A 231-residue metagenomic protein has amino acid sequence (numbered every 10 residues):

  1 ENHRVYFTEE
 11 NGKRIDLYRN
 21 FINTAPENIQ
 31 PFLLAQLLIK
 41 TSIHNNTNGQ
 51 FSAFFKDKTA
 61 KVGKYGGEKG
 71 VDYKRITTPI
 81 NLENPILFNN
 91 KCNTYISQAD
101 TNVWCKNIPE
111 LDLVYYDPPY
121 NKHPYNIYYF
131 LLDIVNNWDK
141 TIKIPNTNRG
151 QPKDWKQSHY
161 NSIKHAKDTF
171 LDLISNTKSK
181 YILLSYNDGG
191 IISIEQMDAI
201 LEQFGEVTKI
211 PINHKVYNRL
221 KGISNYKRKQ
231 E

Functional and structural regions predicted by a protein language model:
E1-Y128, K140-K153: SAM-dependent nucleic-acid methyltransferase catalytic core
N28, I43, K180-L183, V207: A general structural signal for well-ordered secondary-structure junctions
S52-F54, V114-D117, D133-V135, L201-F204 (+1 more regions): Short, low-complexity, polar/charged sequence segments that are solvent-exposed and flexible
T101-W104, T169-L173, Y226: Generic recognition of flexible, low-complexity loop/linker segments
N107-E110, P124-L132, I192-M197, L220-G222: A short acidic (Asp/Glu
N121-S179: SAM-dependent methyltransferase catalytic-core segment centered on the flexible catalytic loop and adjoining short
Q157-G205, I212: Conserved Class I SAM-dependent methyltransferase catalytic core
E195-E231: Short hairpin/turn module used for nucleic-acid contact or packing/dimerization
